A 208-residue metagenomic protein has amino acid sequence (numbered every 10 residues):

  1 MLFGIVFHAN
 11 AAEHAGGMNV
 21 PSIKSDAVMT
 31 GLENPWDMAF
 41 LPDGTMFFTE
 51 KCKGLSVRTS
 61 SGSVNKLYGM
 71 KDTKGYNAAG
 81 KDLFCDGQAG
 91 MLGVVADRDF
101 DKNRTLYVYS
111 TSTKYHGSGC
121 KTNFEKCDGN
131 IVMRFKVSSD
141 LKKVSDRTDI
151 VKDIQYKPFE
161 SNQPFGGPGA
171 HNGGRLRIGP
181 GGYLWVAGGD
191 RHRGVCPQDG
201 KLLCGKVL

Functional and structural regions predicted by a protein language model:
M1-I5: Bacterial N-terminal signal peptides
A11-V195: Acidic, Gly/Ser/Thr-rich repeat motifs that build Ca2+-stabilized beta-propeller blades
